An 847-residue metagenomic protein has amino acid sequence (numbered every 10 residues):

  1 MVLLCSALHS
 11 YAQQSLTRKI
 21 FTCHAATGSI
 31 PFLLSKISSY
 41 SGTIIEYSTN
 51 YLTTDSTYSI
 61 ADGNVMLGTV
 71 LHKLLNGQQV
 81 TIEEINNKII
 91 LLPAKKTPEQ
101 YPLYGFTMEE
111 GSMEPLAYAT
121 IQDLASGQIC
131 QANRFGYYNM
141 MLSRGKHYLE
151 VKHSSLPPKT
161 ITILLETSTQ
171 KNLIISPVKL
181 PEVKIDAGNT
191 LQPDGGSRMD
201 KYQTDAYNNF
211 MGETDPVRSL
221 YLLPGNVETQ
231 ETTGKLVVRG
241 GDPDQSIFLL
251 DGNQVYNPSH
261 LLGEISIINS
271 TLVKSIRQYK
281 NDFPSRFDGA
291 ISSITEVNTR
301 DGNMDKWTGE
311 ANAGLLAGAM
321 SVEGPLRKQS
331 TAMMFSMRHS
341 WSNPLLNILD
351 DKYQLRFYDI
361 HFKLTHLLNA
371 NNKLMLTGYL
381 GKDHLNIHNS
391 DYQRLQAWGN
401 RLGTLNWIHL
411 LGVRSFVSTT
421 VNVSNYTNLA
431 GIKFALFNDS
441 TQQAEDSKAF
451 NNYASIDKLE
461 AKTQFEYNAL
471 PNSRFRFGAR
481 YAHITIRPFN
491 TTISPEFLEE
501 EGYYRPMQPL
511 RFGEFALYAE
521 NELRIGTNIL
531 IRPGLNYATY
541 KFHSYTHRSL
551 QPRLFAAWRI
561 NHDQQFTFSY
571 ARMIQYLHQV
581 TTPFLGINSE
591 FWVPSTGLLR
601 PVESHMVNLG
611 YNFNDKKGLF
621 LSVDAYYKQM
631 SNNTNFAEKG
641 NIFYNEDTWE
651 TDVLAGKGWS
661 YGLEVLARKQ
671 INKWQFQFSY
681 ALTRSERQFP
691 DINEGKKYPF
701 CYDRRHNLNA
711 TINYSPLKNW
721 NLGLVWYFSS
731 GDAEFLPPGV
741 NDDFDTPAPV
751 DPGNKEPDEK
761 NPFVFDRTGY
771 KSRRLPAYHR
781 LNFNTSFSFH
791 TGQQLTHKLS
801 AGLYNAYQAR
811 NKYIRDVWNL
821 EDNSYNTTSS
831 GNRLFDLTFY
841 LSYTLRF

Functional and structural regions predicted by a protein language model:
L34, S38-S41, Q78, K88-L124 (+5 more regions): Short, acidic, small-residue-rich periplasmic hinge/interaction motif at the N-terminus of Gram-negative outer-membrane
L75, S155-P157, L191-D244, L249-P284 (+1 more regions): Periplasmic N-terminal accessory/gating domains of Gram-negative outer-membrane beta-barrel systems
A125-Y137: Short, acidic Ser/Thr/Gly-rich low-complexity loop/linker segments typical of extracellular and cell-surface proteins
G314-H339, D350-H384, L395-V423, A469-S473 (+1 more regions): Transmembrane beta-barrel wall of Gram-negative outer-membrane proteins
H384, T427, N490-F497, H562-M606 (+3 more regions): Surface-exposed extracellular loop regions of Gram-negative outer-membrane beta-barrel proteins, predominantly
K458-E460, R505-Y518, R600, F620-S679 (+2 more regions): Outer membrane beta-barrel strand-and-loop segments of large Gram-negative receptors, especially TonB-dependent
Y627-Q629, T651-P738: Gram-negative outer-membrane beta-barrel transporters
N719, F728-N761, P776-R780, F787-F847: C-terminal beta-signal and adjacent terminal beta-strands/loops of Gram-negative outer-membrane beta-barrel proteins
